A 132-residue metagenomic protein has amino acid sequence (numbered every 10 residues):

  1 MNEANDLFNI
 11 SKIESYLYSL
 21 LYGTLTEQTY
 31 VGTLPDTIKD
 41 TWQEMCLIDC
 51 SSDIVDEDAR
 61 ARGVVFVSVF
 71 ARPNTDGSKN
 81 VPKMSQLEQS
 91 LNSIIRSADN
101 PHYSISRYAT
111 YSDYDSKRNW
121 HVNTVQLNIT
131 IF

Functional and structural regions predicted by a protein language model:
M1-E27, D49-F132: Charged, amphipathic alpha-helical segments and their flanking helix caps
Y30-D40: Short acidic low-complexity segments
D40-S51: A short, hydrophobic beta-strand-centered structural micro-motif
